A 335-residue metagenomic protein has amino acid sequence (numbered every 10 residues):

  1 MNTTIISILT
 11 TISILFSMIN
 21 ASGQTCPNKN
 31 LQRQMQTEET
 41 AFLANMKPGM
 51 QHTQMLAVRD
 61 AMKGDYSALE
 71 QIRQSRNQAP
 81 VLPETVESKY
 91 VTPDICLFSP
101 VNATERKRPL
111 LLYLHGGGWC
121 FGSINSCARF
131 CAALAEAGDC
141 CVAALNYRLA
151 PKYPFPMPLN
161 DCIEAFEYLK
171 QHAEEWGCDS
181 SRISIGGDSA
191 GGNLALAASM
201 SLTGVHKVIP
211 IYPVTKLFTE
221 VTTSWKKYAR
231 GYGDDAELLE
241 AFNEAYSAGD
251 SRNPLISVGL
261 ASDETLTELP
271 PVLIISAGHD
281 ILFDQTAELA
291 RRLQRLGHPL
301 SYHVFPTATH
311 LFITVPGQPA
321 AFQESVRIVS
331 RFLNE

Functional and structural regions predicted by a protein language model:
M1-N2: N-terminal secretory signal peptides that target proteins for export/translocation
S7-S17: Bacterial N-terminal signal peptides
A21-G23: Boundary at the C-terminal end of the N-terminal hydrophobic targeting segment
C26-Y66, Q71-E335: Alpha/beta-hydrolase superfamily serine-hydrolase fold, recognizing
